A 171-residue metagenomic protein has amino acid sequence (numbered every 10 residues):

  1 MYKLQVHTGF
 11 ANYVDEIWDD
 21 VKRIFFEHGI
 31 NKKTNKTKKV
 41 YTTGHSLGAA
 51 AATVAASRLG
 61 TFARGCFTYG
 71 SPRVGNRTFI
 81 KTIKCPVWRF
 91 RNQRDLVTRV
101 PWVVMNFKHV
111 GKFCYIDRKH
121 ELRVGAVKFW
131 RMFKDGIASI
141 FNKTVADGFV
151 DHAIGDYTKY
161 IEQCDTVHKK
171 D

Functional and structural regions predicted by a protein language model:
M1-T43, L47-D171: Non-catalytic, mobile gating and regulatory segments of ester bond hydrolases
